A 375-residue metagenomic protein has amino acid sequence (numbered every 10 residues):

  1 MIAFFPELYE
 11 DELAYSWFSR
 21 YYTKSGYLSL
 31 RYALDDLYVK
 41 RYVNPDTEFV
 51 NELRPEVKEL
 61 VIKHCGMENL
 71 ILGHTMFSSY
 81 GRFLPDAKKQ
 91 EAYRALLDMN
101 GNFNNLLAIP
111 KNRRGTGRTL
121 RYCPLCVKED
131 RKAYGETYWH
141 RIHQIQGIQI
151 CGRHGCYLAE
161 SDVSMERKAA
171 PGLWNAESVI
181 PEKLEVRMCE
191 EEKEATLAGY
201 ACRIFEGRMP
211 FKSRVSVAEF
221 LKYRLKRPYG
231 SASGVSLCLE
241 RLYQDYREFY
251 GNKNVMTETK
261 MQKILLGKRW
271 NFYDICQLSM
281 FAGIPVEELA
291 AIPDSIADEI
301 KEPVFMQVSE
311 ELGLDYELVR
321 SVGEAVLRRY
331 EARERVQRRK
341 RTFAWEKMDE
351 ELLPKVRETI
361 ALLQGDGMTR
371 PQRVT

Functional and structural regions predicted by a protein language model:
M1-T375: Basic, alpha-helical nucleic-acid-binding regions used in initiation and control of genome expression
